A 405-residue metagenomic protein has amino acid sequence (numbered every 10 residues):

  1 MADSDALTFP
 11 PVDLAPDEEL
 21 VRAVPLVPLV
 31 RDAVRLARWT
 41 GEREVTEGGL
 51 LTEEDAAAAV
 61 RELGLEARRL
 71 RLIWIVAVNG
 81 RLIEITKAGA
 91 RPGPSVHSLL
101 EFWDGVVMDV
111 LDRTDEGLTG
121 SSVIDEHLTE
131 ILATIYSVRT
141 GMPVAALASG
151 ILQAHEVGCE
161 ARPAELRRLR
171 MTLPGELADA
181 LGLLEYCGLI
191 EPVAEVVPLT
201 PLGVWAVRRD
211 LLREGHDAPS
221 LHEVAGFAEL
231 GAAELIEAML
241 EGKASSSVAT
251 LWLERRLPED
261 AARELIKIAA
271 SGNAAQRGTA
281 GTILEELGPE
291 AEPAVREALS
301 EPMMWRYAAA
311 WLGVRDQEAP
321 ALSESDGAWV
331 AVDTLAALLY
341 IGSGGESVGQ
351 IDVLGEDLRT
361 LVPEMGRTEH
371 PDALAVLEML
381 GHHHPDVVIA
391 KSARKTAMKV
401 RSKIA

Functional and structural regions predicted by a protein language model:
M1-R168: Short, amphipathic alpha-helical interface elements at domain boundaries that mediate macromolecular binding
I73-G80, T172-E191: Basic amphipathic alpha-helical segments that dock to polyanions
R167, E237, S245-R256, K267 (+6 more regions): Structural detector for internal amphipathic alpha-helices that build alpha-solenoid repeat scaffolds
L181-L183, C187, A232-A233, P258-A269 (+3 more regions): Amphipathic alpha-helical scaffolding segments comprising HEAT/armadillo-like alpha-solenoid repeats
V196, G272-N273, S300-R306, E369 (+1 more regions): Short inter-helical turns and helix N-cap capping residues of alpha-solenoid HEAT/ARM repeat scaffolds
L212, A225-L230, K243, W252-A261 (+7 more regions): Alpha-helix capping and inter-helical loop/turn segments
H216-A249: Charged, amphipathic alpha-helical linkers/stalks
A310-V362: Alpha-helical adaptor scaffolds
